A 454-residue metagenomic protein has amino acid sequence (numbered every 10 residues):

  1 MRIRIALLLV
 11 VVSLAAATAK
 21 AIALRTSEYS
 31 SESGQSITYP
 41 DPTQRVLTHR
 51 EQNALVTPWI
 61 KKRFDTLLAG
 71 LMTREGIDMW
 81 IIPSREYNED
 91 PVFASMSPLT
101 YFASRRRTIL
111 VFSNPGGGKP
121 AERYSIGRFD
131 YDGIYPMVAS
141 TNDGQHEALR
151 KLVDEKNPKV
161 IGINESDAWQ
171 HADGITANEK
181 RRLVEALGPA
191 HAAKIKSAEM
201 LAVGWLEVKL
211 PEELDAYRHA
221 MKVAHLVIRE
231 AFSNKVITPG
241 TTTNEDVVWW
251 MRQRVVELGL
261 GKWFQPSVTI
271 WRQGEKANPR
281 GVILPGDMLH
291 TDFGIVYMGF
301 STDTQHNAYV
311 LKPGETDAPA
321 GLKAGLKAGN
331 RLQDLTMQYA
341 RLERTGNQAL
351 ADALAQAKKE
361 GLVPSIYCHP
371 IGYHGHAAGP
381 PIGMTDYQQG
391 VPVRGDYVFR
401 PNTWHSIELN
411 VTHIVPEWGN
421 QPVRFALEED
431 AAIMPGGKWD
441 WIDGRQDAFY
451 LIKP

Functional and structural regions predicted by a protein language model:
M1-R4: Positively charged n-region of N-terminal signal peptides that target proteins for export
A6-A16: Bacterial N-terminal signal peptides
T18-K20: Sec/Tat signal peptide C-region and signal peptidase I cleavage site
A23-P454: Active-site neighborhoods and metal-handling regions in enzymes and metal-associated proteins
